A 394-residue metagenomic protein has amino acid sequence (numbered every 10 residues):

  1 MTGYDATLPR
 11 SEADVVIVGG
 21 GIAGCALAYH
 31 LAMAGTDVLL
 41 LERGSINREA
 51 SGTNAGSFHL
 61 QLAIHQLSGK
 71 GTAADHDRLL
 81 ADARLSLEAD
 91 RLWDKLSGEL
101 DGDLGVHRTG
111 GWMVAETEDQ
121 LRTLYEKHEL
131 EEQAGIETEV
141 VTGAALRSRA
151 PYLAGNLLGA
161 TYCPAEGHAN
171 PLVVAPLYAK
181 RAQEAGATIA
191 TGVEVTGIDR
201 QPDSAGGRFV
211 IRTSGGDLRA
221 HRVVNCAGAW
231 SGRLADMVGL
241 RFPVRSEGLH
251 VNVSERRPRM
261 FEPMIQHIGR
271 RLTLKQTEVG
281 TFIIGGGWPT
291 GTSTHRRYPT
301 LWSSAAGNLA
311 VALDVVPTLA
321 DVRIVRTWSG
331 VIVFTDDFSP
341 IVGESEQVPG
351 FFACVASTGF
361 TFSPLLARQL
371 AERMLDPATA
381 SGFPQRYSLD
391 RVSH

Functional and structural regions predicted by a protein language model:
A13-L40: N-terminal Rossmann-like FAD-binding beta1-loop-alpha1 element of flavoenzymes
M33-N54: Glycine-rich FAD pyrophosphate-binding loop
N47-R48, D217-E262: Central helical "cap/lid" subdomain
S57-A145, R271: Dinucleotide-binding Rossmann-like beta1-alpha1 core, especially the glycine-rich loop that anchors the ADP
L79, P258-P349: Active-site lid/adjacent beta-loop-alpha segment flanking the redox-cofactor pocket in flavoenzymes
G102-A115, K127, A134, T138-A185 (+2 more regions): Helix-loop-beta segment of a Rossmann-like dinucleotide-binding subdomain
T161-H221: Helical element adjacent to the flavin cofactor pocket in flavoenzyme catalytic cores
D314-H394: C-terminal catalytic lobe of FAD-dependent flavoproteins
